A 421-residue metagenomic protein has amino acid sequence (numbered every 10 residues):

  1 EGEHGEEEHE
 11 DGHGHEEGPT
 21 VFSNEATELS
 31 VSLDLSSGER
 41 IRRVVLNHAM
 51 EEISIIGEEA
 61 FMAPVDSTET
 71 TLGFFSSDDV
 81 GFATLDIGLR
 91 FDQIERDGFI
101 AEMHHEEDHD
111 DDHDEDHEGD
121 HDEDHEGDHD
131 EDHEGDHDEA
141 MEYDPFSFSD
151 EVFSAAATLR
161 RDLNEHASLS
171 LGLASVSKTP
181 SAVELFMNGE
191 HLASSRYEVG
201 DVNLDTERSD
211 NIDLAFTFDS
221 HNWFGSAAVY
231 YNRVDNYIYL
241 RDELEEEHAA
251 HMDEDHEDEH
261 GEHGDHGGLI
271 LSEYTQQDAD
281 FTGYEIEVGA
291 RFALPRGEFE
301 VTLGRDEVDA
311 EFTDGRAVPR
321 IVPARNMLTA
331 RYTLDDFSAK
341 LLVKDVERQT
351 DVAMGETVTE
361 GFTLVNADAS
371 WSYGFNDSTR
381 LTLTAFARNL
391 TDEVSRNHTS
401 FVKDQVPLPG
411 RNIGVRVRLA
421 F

Functional and structural regions predicted by a protein language model:
E1-D108, D136-E139, D144-D162, S168 (+4 more regions): Face-selective signature of the C-terminal outer-membrane beta-barrel domain
E17-E25, F61-T68, P145-E151, N203-R208 (+4 more regions): Replace "Gram-negative outer membrane beta-barrel proteins" with "bacterial and organellar outer membrane beta-barrel
L29-S37, L72-D78, A157-R161, L214-S220 (+7 more regions): Residues on the lipid-exposed face of transmembrane beta-strands in outer-membrane beta-barrel proteins
S36-R40, V80-A83, D162-H166, S209 (+5 more regions): Outer-membrane beta-barrel channels and translocator barrels
R40-L46, L85-L89, L169-L171, G225-A227 (+6 more regions): Transmembrane beta-strands of outer-membrane beta-barrel proteins
M50, Q93-E107, D136-H137, M141 (+4 more regions): Surface-exposed extracellular loop regions of Gram-negative outer-membrane beta-barrel proteins, predominantly
Y230-V234, E245, H251-Q349, T391: Gram-negative outer-membrane beta-barrel transporters
D235, T350, W371-F421: C-terminal beta-signal and adjacent terminal beta-strands/loops of Gram-negative outer-membrane beta-barrel proteins
